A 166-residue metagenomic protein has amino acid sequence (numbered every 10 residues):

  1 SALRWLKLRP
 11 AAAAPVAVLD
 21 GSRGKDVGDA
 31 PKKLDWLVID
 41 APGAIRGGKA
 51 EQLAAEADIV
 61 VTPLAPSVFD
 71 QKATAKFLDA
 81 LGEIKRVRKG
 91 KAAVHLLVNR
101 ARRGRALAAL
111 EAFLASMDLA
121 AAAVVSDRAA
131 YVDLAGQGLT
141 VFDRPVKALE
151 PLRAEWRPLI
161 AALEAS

Functional and structural regions predicted by a protein language model:
S1-G47, E51-A55, A135-D143: P-loop/Walker-type NTP enzyme "switch/lid" segment
G48-V68: Inter-motif core of Ras-like GTPase G domains
K72-K91, N99-R100: Conserved C-terminal guanine-recognition region of P-loop GTPase G domains, centered on the G4
A101-R103, E111-F142: Beta-strand-loop-alpha "switch" segments that mediate conformational coupling across diverse proteins
D133-L152, R157: Inter-lobe coupling/hinge region of RecA-like P-loop helicase motors
